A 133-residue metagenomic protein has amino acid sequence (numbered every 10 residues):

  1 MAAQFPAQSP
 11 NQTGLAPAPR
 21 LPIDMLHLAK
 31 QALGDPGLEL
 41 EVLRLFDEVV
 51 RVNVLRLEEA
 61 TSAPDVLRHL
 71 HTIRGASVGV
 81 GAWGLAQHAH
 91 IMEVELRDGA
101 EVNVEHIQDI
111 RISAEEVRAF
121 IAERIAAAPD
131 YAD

Functional and structural regions predicted by a protein language model:
M1-D133: Two-component system phosphorelay core
